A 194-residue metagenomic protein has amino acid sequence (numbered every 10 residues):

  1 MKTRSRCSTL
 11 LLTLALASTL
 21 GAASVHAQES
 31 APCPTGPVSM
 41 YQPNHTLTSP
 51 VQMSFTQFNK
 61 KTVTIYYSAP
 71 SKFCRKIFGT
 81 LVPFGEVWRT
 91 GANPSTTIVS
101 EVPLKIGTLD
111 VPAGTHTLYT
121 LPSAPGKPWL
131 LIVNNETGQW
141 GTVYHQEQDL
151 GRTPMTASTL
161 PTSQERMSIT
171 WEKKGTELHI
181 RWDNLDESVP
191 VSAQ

Functional and structural regions predicted by a protein language model:
K2, G21-H26: N-terminal targeting/docking segments
K2-L12: Bacterial N-terminal signal peptides that target proteins for export
L11-G21: Bacterial N-terminal signal peptides
T13, S71, L81, G91 (+3 more regions): Preference for short coil/turn "hinge" residues that link or interrupt alpha-helices
H26-E86, S123, E136-Q194: Primarily secretory-pathway and cell-envelope proteins
E86-G138: Mid-length scaffold segments of soluble, non-membrane domains
